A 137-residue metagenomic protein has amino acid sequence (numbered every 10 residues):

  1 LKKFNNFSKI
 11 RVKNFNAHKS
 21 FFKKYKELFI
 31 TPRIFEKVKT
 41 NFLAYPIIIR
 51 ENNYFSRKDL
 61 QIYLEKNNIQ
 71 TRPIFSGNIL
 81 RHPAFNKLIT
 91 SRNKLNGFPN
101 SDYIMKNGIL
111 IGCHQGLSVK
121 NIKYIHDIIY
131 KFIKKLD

Functional and structural regions predicted by a protein language model:
L1-D137: PLP-dependent aminotransferase class I/II
